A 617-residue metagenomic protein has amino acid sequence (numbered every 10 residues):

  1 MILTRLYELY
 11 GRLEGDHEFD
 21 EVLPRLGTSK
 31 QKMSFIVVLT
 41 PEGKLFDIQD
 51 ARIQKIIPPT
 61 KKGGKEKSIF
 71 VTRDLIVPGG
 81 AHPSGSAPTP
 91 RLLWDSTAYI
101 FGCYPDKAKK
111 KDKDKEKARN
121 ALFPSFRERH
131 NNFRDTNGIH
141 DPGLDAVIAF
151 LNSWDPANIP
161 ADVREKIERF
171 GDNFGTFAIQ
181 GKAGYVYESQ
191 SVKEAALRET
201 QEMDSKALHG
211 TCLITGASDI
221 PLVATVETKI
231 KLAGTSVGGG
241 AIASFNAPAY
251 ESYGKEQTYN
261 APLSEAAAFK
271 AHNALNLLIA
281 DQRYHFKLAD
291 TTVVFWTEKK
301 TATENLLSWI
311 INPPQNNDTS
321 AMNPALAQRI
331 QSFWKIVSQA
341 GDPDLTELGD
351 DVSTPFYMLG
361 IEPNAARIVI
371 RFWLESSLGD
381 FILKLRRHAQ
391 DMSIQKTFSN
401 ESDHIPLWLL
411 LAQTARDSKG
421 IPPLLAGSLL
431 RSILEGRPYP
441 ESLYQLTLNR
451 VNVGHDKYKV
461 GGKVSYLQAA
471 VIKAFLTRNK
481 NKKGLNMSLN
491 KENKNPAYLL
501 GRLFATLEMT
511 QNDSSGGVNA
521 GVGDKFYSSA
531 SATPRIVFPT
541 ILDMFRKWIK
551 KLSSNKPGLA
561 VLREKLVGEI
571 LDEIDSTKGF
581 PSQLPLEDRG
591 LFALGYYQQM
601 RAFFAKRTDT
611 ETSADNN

Functional and structural regions predicted by a protein language model:
M1-M203, Y250-N617: Conserved phosphate-interacting/catalytic interface
D204-G210: Short metal-coordination and nucleic-acid-contact micro-motifs, chiefly zinc-binding Cys/His arrays
T215-S218: Short Cys/His-rich metal-coordination motifs, predominantly Zn2+-binding knuckles/fingers
P221-V223, R367: Short catalytic/ligand-binding loop motif for oxyanion handling, primarily in non-cytosolic enzymes, centered on
V223-L263: Short microdomains enriched in Cys/His and/or Lys/Arg
